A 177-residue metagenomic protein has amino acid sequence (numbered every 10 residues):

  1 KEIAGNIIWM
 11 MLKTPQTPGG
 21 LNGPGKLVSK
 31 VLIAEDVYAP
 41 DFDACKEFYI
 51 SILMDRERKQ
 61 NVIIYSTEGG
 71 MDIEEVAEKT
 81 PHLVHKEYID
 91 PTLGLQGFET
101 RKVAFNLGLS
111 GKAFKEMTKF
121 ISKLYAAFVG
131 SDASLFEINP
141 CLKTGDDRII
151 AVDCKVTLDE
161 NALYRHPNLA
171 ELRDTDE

Functional and structural regions predicted by a protein language model:
K1-L32, D36-I138, L142-E177: ATP-dependent carboxylate/acyl-activation modules
